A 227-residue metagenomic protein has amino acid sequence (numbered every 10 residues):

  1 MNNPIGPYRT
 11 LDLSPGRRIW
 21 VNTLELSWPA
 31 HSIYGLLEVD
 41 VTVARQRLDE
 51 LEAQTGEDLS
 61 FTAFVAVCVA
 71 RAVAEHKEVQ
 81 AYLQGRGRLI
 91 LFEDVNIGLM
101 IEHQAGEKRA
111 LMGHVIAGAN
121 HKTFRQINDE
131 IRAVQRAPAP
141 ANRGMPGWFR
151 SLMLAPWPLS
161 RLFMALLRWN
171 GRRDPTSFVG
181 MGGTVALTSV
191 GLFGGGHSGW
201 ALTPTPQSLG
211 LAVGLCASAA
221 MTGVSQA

Functional and structural regions predicted by a protein language model:
M1-A227: C-terminal catalytic/motor cores of large multi-domain enzyme assemblies
